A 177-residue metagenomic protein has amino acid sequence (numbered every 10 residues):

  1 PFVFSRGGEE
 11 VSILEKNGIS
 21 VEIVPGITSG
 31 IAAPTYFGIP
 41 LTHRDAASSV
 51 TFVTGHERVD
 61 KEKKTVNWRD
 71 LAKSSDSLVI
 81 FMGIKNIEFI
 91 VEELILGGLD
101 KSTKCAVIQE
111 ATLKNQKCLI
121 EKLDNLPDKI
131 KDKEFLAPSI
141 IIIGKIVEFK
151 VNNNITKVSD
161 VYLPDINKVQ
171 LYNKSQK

Functional and structural regions predicted by a protein language model:
P1-E57: Short glycine-cluster motifs
R6-I13, A47-S49, V53-K177: A contiguous loop/helix-start segment that scaffolds small-molecule binding in enzyme catalytic cores
